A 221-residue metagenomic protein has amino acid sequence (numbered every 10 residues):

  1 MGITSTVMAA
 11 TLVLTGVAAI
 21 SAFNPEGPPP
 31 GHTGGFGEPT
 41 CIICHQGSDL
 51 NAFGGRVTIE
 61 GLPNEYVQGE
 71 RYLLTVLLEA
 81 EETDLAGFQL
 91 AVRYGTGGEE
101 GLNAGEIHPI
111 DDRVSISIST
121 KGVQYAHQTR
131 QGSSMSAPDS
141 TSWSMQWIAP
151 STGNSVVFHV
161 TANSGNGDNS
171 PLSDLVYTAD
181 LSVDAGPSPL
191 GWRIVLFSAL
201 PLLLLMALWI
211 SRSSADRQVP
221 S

Functional and structural regions predicted by a protein language model:
G2-S5, G16-A199, L208-R212, D216-S221: Sequence context surrounding c-type heme c attachment/ligation sites in exported
S5-T11: Sec-dependent signal peptide hydrophobic core
L203-L205: Hydrophobic core segments of alpha-helical transmembrane domains in multi-pass membrane transport and ion-translocation
